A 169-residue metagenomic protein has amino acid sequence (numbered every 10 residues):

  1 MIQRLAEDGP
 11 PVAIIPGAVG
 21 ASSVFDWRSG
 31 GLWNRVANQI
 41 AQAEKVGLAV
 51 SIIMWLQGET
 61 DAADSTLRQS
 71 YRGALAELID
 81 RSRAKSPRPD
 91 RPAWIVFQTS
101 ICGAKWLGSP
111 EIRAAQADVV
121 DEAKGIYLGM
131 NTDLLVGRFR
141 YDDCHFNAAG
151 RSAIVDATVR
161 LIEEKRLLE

Functional and structural regions predicted by a protein language model:
M1-E169: Cell-envelope and extracellular/periplasmic
